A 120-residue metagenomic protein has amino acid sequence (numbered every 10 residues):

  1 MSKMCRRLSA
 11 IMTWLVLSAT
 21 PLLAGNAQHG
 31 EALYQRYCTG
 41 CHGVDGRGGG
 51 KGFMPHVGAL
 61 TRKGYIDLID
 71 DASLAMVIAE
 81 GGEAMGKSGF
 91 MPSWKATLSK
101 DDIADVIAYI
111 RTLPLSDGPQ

Functional and structural regions predicted by a protein language model:
M1-R6: N-terminal secretory signal peptides that target proteins for export/translocation
S9-T20: Bacterial N-terminal signal peptides
A24, L68, T97-L98: Short, conserved sequence motifs enriched in acidic/basic residues, glycine, and aromatics that mark functional "hot
G25-R47, L74-M76: Sequence/structural segment immediately N-terminal to covalent heme-attachment motifs in c-type and related
Q28, A72, D101-A104: Residues in well-ordered alpha-helical elements
E31, R47-A75: Gly/Gly-Pro-rich "capping" loops immediately C-terminal to redox-active cysteine motifs in periplasmic/lumenal
C41-G48, A96, R111-T112: Detector for the c-type heme attachment site
M54-A59, E80-L113, G118-Q120: Axial heme c-ligation environment in periplasmic c-type cytochrome domains
